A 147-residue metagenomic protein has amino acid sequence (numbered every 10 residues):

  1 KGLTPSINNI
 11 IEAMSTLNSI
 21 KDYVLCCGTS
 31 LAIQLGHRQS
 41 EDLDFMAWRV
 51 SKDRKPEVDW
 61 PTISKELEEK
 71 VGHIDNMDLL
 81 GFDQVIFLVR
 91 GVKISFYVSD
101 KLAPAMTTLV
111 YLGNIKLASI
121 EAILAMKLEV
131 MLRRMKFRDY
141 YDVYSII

Functional and structural regions predicted by a protein language model:
K1-I147: Compositionally biased terminal segments of proteins
